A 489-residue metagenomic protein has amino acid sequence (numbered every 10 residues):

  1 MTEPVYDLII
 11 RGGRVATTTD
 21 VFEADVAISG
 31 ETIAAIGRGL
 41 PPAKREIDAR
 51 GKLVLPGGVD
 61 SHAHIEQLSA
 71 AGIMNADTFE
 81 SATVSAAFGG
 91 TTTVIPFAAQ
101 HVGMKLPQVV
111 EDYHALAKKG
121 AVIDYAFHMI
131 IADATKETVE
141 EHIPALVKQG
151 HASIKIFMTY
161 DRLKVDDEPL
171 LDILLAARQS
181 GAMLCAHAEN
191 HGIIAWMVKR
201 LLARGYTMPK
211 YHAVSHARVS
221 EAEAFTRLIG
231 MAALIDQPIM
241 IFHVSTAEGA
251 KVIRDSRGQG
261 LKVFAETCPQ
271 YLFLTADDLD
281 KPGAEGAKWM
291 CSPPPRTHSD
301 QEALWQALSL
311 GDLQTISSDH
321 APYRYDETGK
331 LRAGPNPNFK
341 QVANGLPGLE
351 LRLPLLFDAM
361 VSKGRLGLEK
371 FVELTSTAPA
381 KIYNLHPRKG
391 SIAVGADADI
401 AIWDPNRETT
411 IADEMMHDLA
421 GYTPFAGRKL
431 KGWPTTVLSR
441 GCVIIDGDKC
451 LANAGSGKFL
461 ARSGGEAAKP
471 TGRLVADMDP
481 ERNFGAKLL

Functional and structural regions predicted by a protein language model:
M1-G57, A71: Histidine-rich, glycine-flanked metal-binding segment
G13, E31, G51, H62 (+14 more regions): Divalent metal-coordination and catalytic microenvironments
A49-G120: Metal-associated gating/positioning segment near the N- to mid-region
N75-T83, T135-L146: Short, acidic/polar
P107-I123, I173-A186: Alpha-helix-loop-beta-strand connector modules within alpha/beta enzyme cores
E140-I316, A321: Histidine/acidic residue-rich metal-binding segments in metalloenzymes
T207-P238, K288-W289, T315, P322-N406: His/Asp/Glu-enriched, well-ordered alpha-helical/loop segment that forms or immediately abuts the divalent-metal
K330-N338, N344, V394-L460: C-terminal cap of metal-dependent C-N hydrolases
